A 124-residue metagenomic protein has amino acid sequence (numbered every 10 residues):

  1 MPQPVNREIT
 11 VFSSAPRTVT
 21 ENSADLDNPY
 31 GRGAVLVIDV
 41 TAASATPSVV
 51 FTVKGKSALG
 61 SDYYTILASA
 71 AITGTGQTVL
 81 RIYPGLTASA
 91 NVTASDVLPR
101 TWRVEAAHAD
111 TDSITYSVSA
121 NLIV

Functional and structural regions predicted by a protein language model:
M1-V124: Surface-exposed, low-hydrophobicity beta-strand/loop segments enriched in small/polar/acidic residues
